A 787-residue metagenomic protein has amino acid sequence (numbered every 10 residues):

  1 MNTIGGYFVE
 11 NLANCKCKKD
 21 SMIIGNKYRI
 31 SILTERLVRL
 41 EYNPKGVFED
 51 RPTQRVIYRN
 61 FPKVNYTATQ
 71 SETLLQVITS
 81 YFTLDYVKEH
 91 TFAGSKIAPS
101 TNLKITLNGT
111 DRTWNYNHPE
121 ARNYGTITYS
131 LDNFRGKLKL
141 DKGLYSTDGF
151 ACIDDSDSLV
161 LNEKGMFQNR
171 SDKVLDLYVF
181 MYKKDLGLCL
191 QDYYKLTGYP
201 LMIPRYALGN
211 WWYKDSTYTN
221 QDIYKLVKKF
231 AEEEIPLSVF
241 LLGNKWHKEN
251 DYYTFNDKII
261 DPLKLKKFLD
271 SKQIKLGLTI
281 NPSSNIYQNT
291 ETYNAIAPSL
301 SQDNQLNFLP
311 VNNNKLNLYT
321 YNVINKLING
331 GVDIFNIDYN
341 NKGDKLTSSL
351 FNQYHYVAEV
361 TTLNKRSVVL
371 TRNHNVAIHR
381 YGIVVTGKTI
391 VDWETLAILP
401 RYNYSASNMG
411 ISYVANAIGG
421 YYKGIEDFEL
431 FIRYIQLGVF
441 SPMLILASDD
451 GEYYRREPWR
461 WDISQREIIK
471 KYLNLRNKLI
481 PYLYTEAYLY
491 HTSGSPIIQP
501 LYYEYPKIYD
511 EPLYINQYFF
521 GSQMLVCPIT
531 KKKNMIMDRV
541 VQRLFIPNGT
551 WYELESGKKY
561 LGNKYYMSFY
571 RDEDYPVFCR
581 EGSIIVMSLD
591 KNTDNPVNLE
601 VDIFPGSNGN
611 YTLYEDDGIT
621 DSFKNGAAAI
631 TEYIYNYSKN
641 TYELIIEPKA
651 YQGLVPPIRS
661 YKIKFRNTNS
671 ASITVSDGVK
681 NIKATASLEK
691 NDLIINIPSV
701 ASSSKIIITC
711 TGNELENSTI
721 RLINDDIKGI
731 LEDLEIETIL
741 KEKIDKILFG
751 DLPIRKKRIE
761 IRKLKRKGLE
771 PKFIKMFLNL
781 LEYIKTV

Functional and structural regions predicted by a protein language model:
F8, L33-E72: A low-complexity, Ser/Thr/Gly/Pro-enriched, surface-exposed linker/loop concept that marks segments flanking
I30, V38-Y42, V77-L84, L525-P528 (+1 more regions): Short, well-ordered beta-strand segments enriched in hydrophobic/aromatic residues
R51-N65, E553-D572, I673-I697: Solvent-exposed beta-strand/loop surfaces of large extracellular or lumenal domains
A68-A207, K214-S216, V227-E232, E504 (+2 more regions): Catalytic and substrate-binding clefts that recognize carbohydrates or anionic sugar/phosphate headgroups
T106, T110, N117, P236-I469 (+2 more regions): Aromatic- and carboxylate-enriched substrate-binding clefts and catalytic-loop regions of carbohydrate-active enzymes
N133-F134, Y213-I259: A conserved hydrophobic secondary-structure block that centers on an alpha-helix together with its immediately flanking
S367, A377-V384, L399-Y402, A406-N416 (+3 more regions): Catalytic core of carbohydrate-active enzymes
G582-V787: C-terminal low-complexity, glycine/proline- and small-hydrophobic-enriched intrinsically disordered tails that act as
